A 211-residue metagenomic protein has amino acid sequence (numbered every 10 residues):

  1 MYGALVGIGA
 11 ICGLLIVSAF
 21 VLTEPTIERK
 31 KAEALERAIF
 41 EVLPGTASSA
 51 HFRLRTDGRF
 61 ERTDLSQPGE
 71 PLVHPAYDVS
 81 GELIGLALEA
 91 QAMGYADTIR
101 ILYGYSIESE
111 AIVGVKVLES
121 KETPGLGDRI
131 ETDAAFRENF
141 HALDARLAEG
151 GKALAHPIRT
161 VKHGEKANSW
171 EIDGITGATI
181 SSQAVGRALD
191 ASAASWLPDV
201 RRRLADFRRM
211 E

Functional and structural regions predicted by a protein language model:
M1-E211: Flexible, solvent-exposed loop/hinge segments and secondary-structure transition points
